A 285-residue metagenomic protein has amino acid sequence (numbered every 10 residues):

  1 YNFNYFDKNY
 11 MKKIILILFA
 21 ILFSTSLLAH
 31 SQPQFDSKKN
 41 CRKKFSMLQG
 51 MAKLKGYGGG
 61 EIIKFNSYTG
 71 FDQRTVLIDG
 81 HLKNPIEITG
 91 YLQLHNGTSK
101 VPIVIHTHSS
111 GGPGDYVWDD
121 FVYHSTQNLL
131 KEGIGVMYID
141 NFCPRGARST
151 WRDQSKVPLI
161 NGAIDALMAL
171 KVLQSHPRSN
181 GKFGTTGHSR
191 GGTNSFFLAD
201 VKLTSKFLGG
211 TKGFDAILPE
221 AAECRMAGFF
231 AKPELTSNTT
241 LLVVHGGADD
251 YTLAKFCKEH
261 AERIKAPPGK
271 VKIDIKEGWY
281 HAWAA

Functional and structural regions predicted by a protein language model:
F35-T98: N-terminal cap/lid segment of alpha/beta-hydrolase-fold proteins
K100-S109: Short beta-strand element of the alpha/beta-hydrolase
S110-F121, N128, Y138-N161, V201 (+1 more regions): Cap/lid segment of the alpha/beta-hydrolase catalytic domain
S155-P177, F197: Alpha/beta-hydrolase active-site loop
R178-S189: Alpha/beta-hydrolase fold nucleophile elbow
G192-K206: Short glycine-enriched nucleophile-adjacent loop and the immediately C-terminal alpha-helix near the catalytic center
G209-K272: The feature captures the conserved acid-bearing segment of alpha/beta-hydrolase catalytic domains
K270-A285: C-terminal catalytic histidine-bearing segment of alpha/beta-hydrolase fold enzymes
